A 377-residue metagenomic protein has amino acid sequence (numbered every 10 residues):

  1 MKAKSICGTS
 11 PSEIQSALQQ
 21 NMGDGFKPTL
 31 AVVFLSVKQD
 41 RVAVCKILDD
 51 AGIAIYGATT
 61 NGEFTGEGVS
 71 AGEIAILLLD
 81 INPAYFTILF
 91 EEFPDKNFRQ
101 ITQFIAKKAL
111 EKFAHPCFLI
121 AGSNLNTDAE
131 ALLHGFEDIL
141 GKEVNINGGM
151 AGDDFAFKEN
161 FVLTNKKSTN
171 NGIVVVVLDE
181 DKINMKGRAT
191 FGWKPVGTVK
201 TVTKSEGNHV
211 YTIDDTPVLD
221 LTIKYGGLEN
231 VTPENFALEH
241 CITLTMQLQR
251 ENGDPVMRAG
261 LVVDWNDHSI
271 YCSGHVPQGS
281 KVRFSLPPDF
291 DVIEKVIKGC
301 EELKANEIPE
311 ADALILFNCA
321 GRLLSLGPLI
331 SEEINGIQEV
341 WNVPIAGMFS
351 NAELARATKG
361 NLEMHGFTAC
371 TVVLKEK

Functional and structural regions predicted by a protein language model:
M1-R41, C45-A51, A58-G327, S331-V343 (+1 more regions): Small-residue-enriched flexible segments
